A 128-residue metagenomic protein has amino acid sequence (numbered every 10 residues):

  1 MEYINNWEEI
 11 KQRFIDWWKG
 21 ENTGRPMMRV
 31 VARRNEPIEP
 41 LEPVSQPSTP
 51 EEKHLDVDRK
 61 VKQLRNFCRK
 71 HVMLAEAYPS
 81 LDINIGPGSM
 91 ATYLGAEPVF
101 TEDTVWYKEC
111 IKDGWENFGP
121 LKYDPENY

Functional and structural regions predicted by a protein language model:
M1-F100: N-terminal basic, low-complexity leaders that serve as flexible interaction/assembly modules and, when applicable, as
G88-Y128: Active-site-proximal, glycine-rich beta->alpha crossover segments in alpha/beta enzymes that shape flexible
